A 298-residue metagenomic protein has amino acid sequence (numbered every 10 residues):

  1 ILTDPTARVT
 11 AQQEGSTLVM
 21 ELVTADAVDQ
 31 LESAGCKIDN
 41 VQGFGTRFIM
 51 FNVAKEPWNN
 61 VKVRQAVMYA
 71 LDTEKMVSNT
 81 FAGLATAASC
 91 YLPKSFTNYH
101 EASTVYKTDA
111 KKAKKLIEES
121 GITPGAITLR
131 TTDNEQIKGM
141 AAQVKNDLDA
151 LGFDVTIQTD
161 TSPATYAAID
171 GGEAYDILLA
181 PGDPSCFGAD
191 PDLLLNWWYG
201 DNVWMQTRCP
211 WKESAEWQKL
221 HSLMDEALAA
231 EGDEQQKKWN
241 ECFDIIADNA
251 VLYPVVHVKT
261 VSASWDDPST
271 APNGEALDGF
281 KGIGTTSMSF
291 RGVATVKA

Functional and structural regions predicted by a protein language model:
I1-Q30, D154: Ligand-site clamp/hinge motif
R8-V9, T17, A27-V28, V63 (+4 more regions): Short, hydrophobic alpha-helical packing/hinge segments within bilobed ligand-binding/sensory domains
E21-A27, T73, L92, T161-S162 (+1 more regions): Beta->alpha turn/N-cap motifs
D29-V41, M50-N60, K94-K112, E118 (+4 more regions): Short, solvent-exposed loop/beta-turn-alpha elements that line the ligand-binding surface or hinge of extracytoplasmic
K55-S78, W217-L228, G232-D233: Extended ligand-binding regions for polar small-molecule ligands
N59-N146, A150-L151, E241, G292-A298: Append "and occasionally in soluble cytosolic enzymes with long acidic Gly/Pro-rich linkers
S78, E119-Q136, I177-G182, A229-D266: Bilobed periplasmic-binding protein-like "clamshell/Venus-flytrap" ligand-binding domains
E118-S185, T260: Ligand/substrate-recognition segments at binding pockets and active sites
